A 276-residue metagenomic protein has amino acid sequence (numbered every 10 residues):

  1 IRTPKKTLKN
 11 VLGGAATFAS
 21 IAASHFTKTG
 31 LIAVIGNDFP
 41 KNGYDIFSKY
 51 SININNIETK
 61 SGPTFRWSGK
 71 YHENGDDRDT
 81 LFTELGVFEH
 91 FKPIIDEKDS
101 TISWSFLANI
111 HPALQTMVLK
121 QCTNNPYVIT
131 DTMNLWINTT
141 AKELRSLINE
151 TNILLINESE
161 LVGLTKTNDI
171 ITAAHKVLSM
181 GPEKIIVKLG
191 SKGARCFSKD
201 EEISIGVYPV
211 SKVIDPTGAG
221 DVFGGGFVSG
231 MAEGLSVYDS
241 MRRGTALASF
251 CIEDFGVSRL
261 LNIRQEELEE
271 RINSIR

Functional and structural regions predicted by a protein language model:
I1-N10, H25-F106, L119-N125, E269-R276: Conserved N-terminal subdomain of the carbohydrate kinase-like
F18-T29, G230-G234: Alpha-helix C-terminal capping segments
I21, W67-K70, G193-C196: Short beta-strand scaffold segments in enzyme catalytic cores
A23, N157, G220: Short, conserved phosphate/pyrophosphate- and ester-handling motifs at nucleotide-, phospho-/glycolipid
L31-A33, T130, V187: Structural beta-sheet core signal
G36-D38, N109-L114, M133-I137: Short beta->alpha connector loops
T123-Y127, N134-S204, K212: Conserved phosphate/ATP/ADP-binding segment of small-molecule kinases
I170-R276: Conserved phosphate-binding/catalytic region of the ribokinase-like
